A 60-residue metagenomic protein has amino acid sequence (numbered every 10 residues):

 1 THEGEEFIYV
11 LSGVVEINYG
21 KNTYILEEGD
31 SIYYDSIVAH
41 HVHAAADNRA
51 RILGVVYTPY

Functional and structural regions predicted by a protein language model:
H2, D30-I32, H41: Functional cleft and adjacent loop/helix regions within the main domain that mediate ligand binding or catalysis
H2-I17: Short, conserved beta-strand element in jelly-roll/cupin
F7, T23-Y24, A44: Short secondary-structure boundary/capping segments
G20-D35: Short acidic-glycine-tyrosine-enriched beta hairpin
E27, S36-Y60: Ligand-binding loop in jelly-roll beta-barrel domains
